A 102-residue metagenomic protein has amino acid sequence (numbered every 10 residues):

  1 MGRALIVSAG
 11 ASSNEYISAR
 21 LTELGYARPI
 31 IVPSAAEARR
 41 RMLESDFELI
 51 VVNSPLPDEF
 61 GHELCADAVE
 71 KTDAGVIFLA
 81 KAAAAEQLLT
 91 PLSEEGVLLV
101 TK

Functional and structural regions predicted by a protein language model:
V7-S8: Conserved acidic carboxylate
A11-I30: Two-component/phosphorelay signaling modules centered on CheY-like receiver
S13-N14, S34, P57, A82-E86: Negatively charged, flexible loop motifs adjacent to catalytic sites in prokaryotic signal transduction proteins
S18, I31-L49: Acidic, metal-coordinating helix/loop segments flanking the phosphotransfer/catalytic sites of two-component signaling
A19, H62-E63, A80-T101: Alpha4 helix (beta4-alpha4-beta5 surface) of REC/receiver domains from two-component response regulators
D46, E70-L79: His-Asp phosphorelay/catalytic-motif detector in bacterial-type signaling
L49-T72, Q87-L88: Conserved phosphotransfer microenvironments
